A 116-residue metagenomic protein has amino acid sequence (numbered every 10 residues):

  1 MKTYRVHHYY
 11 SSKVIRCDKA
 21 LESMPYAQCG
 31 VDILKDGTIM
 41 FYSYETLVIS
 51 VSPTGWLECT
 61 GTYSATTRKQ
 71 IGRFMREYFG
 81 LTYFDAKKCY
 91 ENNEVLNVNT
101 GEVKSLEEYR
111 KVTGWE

Functional and structural regions predicted by a protein language model:
M1-E116: Terminal leader/tail segments of proteins
